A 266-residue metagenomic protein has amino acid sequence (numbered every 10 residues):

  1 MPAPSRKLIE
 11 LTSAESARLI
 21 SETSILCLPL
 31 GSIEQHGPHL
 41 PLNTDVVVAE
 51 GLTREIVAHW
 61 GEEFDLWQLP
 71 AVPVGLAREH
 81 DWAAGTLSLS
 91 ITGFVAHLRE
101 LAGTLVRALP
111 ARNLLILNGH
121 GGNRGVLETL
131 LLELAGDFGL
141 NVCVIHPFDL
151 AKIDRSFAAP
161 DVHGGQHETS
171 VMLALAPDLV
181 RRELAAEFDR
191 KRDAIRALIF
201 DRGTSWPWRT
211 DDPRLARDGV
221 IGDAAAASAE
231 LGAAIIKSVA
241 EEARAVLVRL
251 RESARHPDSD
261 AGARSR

Functional and structural regions predicted by a protein language model:
M1-N113, G121-R266: Extended, histidine- and acidic-residue-enriched regions that form the cofactor-binding/catalytic faces
